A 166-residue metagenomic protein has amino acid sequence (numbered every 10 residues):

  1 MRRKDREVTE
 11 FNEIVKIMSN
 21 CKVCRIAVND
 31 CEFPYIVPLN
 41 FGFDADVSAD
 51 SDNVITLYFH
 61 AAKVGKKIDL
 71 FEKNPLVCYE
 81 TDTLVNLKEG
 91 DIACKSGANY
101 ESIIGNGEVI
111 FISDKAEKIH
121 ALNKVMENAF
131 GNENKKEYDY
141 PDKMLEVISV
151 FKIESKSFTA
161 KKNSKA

Functional and structural regions predicted by a protein language model:
M1-S19: Extreme N-terminal tail/first-helix region
R2-R3, L84-A166: Charged, gly/pro-rich active-site loop segments
V8, N20-R25, E133-K135: Short Pro/Gly-enriched beta-strand edge/turn motifs at strand-loop
C21-K63: Short beta-strand segments
I26, V77-T81: Short conserved beta-strand and strand-loop elements enriched in small hydrophobics with frequent Asp/Gly
F33, S51, F71, G97-E101 (+1 more regions): A generic structural micro-feature
T56-Y58, C78, T159: General beta-strand recognition
V64-D69, C78, N86-L87: Histidine-centered metal-chelating micro-motifs
